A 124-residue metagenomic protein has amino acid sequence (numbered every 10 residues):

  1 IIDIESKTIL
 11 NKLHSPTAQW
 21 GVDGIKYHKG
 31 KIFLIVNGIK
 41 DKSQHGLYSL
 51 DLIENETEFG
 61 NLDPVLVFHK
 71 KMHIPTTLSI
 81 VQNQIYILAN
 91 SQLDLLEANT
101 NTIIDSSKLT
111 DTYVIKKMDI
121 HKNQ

Functional and structural regions predicted by a protein language model:
I1-Q124: Sequence/structural signature of beta-propeller domains
